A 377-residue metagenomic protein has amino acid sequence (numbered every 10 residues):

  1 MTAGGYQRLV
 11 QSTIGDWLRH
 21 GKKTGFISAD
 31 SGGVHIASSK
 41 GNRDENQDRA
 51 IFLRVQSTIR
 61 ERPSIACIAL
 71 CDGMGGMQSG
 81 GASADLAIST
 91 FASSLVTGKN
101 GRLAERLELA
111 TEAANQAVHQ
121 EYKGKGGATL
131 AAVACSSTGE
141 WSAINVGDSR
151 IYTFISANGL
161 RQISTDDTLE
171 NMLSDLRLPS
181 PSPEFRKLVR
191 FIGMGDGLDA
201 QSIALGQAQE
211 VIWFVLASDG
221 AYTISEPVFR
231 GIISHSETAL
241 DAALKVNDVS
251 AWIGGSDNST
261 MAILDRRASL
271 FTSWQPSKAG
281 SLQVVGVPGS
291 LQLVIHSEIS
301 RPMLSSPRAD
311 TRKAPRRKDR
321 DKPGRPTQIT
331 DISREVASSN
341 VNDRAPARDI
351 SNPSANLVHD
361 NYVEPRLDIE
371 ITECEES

Functional and structural regions predicted by a protein language model:
M1-S377: PP2C/PPM-type serine/threonine phosphatase catalytic domain
